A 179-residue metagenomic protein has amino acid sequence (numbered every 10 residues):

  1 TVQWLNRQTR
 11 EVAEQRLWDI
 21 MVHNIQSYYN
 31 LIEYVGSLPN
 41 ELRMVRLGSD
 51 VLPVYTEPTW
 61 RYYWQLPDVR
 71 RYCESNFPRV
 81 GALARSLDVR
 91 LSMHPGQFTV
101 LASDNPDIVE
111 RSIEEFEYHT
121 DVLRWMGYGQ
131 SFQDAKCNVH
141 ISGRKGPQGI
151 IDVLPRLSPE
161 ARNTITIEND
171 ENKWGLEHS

Functional and structural regions predicted by a protein language model:
T1-R90, T99-E110, T120-D121, W125-Y128 (+2 more regions): Alpha/beta catalytic barrel-like cores
S49-V51, Q97, I141-G143, N169-E171: Short, flexible loop/turn elements at secondary-structure junctions
H94: Conserved, mostly hydrophobic/aromatic
S103-F116, P147-S158: Short, electropositive alpha-helical surface patch
Q130-Q133: A contiguous catalytic/ligand-binding core that recognizes phosphate-bearing ligands
A135-K145: Glycine-rich phosphate-binding "P-loop"
G143-S179: Acidic/histidine-rich catalytic cores of soluble enzymes
